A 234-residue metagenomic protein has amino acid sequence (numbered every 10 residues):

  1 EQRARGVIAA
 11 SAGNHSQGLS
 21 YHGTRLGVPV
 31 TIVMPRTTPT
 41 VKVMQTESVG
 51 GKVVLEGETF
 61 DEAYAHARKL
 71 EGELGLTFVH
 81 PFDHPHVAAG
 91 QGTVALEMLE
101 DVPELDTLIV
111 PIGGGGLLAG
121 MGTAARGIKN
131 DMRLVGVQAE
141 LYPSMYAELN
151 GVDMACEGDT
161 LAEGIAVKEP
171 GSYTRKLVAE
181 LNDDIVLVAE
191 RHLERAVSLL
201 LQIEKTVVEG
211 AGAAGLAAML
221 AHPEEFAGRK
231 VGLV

Functional and structural regions predicted by a protein language model:
E1-V234: PLP-dependent amino-acid enzyme catalytic core
